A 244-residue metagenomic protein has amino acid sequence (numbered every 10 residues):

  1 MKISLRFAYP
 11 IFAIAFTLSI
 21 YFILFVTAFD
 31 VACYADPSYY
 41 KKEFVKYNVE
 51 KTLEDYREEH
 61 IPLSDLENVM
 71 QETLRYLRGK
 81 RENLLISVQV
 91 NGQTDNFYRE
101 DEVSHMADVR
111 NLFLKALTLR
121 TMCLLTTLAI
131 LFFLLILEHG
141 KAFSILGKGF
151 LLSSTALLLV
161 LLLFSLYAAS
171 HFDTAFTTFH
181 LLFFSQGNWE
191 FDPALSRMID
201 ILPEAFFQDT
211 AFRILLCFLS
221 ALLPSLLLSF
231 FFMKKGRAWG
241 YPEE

Functional and structural regions predicted by a protein language model:
M1-S38: Hydrophobic secretory-pathway targeting helix
K2-A15, L124-T174, P224-E244: Juxtamembrane interface at the cytosolic side of transmembrane helices
S19, I23, L117-T126, S154-L157 (+1 more regions): Residue-level signal for the membrane-embedded core of alpha-helical transmembrane segments, especially mid-helix
A28-K51, H180-L181: Alpha-helical transmembrane signal-anchor/signal-peptide segments
E50-R75: Short extracytoplasmic
Y76-M122, E204-L216: Individual transmembrane alpha-helix segments
Y167-A194: Juxtamembrane non-transmembrane "cap" segments at the membrane-aqueous interface of multi-pass membrane proteins
G187-Y241: Terminal transmembrane helical module of multi-pass membrane proteins
